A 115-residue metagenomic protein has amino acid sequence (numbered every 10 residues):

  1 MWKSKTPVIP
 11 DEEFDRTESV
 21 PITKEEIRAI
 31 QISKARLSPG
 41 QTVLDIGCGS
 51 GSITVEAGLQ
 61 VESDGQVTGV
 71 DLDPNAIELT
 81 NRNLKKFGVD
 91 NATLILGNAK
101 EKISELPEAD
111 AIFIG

Functional and structural regions predicted by a protein language model:
M1-L44, N75, L79-R82, K86: Class I SAM-dependent transferase core
K5-P7, T54-E56, L106: Positively charged, small/polar-rich N-terminal and surface patches that mediate targeting and assembly and bind
R36-S38, E62, P107: Short conserved AdoMet
G47: Conserved S-adenosyl-L-methionine
S50-E62: Conserved SAM-binding loop of SAM-dependent methyltransferases across substrates and taxa, primarily the Class I
D64-T68: Short beta-strand element of Class I
V70-A109: S-adenosyl-L-methionine
D110-G115: A short SAM/SAH-binding and catalytic strip from SAM-dependent methyltransferases
